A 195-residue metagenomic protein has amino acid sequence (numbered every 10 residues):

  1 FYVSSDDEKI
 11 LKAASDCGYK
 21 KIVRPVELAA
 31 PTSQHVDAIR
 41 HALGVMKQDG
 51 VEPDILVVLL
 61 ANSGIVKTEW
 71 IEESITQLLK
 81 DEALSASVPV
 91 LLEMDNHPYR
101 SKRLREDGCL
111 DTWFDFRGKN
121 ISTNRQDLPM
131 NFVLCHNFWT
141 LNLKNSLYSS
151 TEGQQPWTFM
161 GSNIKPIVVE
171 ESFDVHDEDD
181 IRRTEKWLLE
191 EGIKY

Functional and structural regions predicted by a protein language model:
Y2, E8-V57, I65-E73: Short phosphate-binding loop-to-helix
V3, V58, A86-P89: Structural beta-sheet core signal
V3-S5, T140, V175: Short beta-strand scaffold positions
L11, S146-L147, I181: A generic structural signal for short hydrophobic patches within well-formed alpha-helices
E27-P31, M94-N96, S172-V175: A short acidic, often aromatic-flanked loop/helix-cap motif at beta-alpha or helix-coil junctions that lines enzyme
D37, G64-W157, K165-I167: Conserved core of the sugar-phosphate nucleotidyltransferase
G153-F173, E178, R182, K186-I193: Catalytic donor-sugar/metal-binding loop of nucleotide-sugar-dependent glycosyltransferases
